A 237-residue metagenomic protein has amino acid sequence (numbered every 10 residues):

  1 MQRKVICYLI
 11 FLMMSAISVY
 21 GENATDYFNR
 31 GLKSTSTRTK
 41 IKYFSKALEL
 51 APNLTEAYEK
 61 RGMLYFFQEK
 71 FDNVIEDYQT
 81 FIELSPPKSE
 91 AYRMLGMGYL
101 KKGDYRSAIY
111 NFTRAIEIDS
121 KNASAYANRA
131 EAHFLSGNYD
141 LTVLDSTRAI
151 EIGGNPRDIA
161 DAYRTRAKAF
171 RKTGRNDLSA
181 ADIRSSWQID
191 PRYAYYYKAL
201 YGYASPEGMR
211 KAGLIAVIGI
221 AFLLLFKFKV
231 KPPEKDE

Functional and structural regions predicted by a protein language model:
E22-L50, E56, K60-F67: Alpha-helical segment of the N-proximal tetratricopeptide repeat
N23-A24, T55-E56, S89-R93, A123-S124 (+2 more regions): Helix-start (N-cap) detector for alpha-helical repeat units in TPR-like alpha-solenoids, especially tetratricopeptide
L50, L84, I118, I152-N155 (+1 more regions): Structural marker of alpha-solenoid helical repeat scaffolds
